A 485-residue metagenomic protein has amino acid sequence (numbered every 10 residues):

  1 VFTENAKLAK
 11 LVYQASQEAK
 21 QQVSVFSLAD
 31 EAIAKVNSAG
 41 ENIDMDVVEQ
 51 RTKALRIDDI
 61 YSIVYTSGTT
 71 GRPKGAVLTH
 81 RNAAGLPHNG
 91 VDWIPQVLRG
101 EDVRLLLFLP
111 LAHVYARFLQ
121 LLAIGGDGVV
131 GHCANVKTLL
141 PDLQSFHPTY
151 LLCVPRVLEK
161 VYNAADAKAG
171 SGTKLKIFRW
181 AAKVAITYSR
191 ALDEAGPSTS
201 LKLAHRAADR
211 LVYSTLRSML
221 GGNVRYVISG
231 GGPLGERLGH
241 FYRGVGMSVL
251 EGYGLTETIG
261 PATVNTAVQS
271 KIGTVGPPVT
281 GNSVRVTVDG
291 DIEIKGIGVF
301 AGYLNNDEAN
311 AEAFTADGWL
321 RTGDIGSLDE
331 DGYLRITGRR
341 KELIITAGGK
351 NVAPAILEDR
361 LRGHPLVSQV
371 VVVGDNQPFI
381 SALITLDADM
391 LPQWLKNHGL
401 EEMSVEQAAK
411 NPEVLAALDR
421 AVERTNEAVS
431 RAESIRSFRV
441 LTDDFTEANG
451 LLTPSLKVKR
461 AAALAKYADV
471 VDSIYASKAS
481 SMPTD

Functional and structural regions predicted by a protein language model:
K7-I57, A165-Y213: ANL superfamily adenylate-forming
I43-Y65, R72, L98-R104: Conserved pre-ATP/AMP-binding loop-to-beta segment of ANL
Y61-P87: Conserved AMP-binding A3 loop
H80, L234, Y242-S248, L255-G273 (+2 more regions): Active-site loops of AMP-binding adenylate-forming
A84-R104, L111-Y213, N223, S248: Conserved AMP-binding/adenylation subdomain of ANL enzymes
P278-T346, G363: Conserved ATP-binding/catalytic segment of the ANL
V299, Y333-R362, L391-N411, R431-I435 (+2 more regions): Adenylate-forming
Q369-V372, P378, D419-D485: Conserved C-terminal "lid"/linker of ANL adenylate-forming enzymes
